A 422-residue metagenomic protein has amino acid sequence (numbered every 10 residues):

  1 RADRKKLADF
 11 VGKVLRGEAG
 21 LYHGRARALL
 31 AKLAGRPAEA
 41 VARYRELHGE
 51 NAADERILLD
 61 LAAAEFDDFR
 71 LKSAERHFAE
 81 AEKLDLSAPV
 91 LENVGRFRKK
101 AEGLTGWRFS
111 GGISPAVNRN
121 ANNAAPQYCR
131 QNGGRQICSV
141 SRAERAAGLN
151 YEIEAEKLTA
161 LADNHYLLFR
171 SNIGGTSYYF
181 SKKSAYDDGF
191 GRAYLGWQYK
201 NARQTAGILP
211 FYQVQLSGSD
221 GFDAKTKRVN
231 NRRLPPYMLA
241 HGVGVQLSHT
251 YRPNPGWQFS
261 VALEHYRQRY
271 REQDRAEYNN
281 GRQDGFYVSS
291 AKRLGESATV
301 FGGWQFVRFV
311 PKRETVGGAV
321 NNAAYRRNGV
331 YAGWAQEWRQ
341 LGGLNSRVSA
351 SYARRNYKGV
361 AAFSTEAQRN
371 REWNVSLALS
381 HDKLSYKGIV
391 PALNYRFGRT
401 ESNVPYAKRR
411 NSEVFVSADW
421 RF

Functional and structural regions predicted by a protein language model:
R1-E102: Alpha-helical protein-protein interaction scaffolds
R1-L21, K83-R192: Outer-membrane beta-barrel initiation region
A34, D68, I113-R119, T159 (+14 more regions): Transmembrane beta-strands of outer-membrane beta-barrel pores
W107-I113, L167-S171, Q204-P210, V243-V245 (+8 more regions): Transmembrane beta-strands of outer-membrane beta-barrel proteins
S141-A147, K183-G189, R233-H241, R275-D284 (+3 more regions): Replace "Gram-negative outer membrane beta-barrel proteins" with "bacterial and organellar outer membrane beta-barrel
A160-N164, K200-Q204, R252-G256, R293-S297 (+2 more regions): Outer-membrane beta-barrel channels and translocator barrels
S248-R271, N279-K358: Detector for outer-membrane/organellar transmembrane beta-barrel domains, recognizing the amphipathic beta-strand
R410-F422: Outer-membrane beta-barrel "beta-signal"
